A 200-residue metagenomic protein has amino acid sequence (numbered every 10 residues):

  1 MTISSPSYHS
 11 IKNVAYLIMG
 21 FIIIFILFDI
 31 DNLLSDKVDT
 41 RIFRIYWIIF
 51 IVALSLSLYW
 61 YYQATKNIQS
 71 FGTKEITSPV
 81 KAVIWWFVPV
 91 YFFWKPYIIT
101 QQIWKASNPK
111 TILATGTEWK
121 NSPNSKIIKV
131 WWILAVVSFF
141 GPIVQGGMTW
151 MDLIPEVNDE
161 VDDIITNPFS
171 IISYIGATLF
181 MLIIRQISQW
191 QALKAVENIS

Functional and structural regions predicted by a protein language model:
T2-S55, Y59, A82, I98-S200: Transmembrane helix recognition focused on a "late"/terminal membrane span
V38, S70-G72, V88: Short leucine-rich amphipathic alpha-helices used at interfaces
Q63, W86-F87, I183: Generic detector of isolated residues embedded in canonical secondary-structure elements
Q63-F71: Transmembrane alpha-helical segments of multipass membrane enzymes and assembly factors that act on membrane-embedded
Q69, F92-F93, Q189: Residue-level marker of positions within ordered structural domains that often coincide with functionally constrained
F71-K74, P79: A charge-rich, low-complexity, intrinsically flexible signal that marks solvent-exposed coils, linkers, repeats
P79-Q101: Hydrophobic, aromatic-rich membrane-embedded alpha-helical segments
